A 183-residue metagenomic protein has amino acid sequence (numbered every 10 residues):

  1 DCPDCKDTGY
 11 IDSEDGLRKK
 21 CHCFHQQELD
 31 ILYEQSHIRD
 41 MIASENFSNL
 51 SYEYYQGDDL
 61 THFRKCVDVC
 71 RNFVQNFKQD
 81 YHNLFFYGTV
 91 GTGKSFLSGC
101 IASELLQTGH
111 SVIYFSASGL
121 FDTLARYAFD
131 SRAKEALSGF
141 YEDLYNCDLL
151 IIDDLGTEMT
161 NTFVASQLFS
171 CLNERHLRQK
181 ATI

Functional and structural regions predicted by a protein language model:
P3-D7, K20-H25: Short, cysteine/histidine-rich loop/knuckle motifs that typically chelate Zn2+
G9-L17, D30-L32: Short Cys/His-rich "knuckle" micro-motifs
C23-N72: Charged, amphipathic alpha-helical linker segments immediately N-terminal to NTP-binding catalytic cores
Q56-V67, Y81, S103-N146, M159-T162: Short glycine-rich substrate-engagement loop in P-loop NTPases that contacts/grips substrate
N72-Y81: Phosphate-binding P-loop
D80-S98: Walker A/P-loop nucleotide-binding motif
A102, L120-Y127, L155-I183: Replace "adjacent to P-loop NTPase cores in ATP/GTP-dependent enzymes" with "adjacent to NTP-binding cores
